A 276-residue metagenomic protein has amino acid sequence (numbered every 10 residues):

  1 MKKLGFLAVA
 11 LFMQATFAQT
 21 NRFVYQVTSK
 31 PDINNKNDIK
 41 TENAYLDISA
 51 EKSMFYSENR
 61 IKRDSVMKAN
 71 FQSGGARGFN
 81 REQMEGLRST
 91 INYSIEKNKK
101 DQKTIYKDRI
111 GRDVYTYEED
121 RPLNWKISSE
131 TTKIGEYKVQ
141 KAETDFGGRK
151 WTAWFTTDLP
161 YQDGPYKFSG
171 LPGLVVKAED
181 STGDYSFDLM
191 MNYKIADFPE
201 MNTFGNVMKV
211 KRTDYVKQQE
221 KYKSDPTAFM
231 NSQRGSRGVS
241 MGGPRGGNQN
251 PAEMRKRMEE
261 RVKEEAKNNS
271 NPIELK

Functional and structural regions predicted by a protein language model:
M1-F23: Bacterial Sec-dependent N-terminal signal peptides
L4, S128-E130, Y137, Q162-G164 (+1 more regions): Surface-exposed loop/turn and secondary-structure junction residues enriched for glycine/proline
V9-F12, I33, T41-E42, D113-V114 (+3 more regions): Intrinsically disordered, low-complexity boundary segments flanking structured domains
M13, V66-K68, G75, T152-A153 (+1 more regions): Alpha-helix boundary/interfacial micro-motifs
F17-N124, S128-T131, K138, G183-K276: Extracellular or lumenal secretory-pathway regions
I134-G135, F146: Structural motif
Q140-G205: Gly/Pro-enriched, hydrophobic low-complexity segments that function as extracytoplasmic propeptides/linkers
